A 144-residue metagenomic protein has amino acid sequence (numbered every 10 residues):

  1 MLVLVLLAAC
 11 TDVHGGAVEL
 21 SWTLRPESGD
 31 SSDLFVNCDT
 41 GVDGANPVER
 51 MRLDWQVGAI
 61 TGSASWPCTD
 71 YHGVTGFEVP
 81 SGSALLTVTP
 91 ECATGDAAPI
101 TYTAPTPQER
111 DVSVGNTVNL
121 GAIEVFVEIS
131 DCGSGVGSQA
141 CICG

Functional and structural regions predicted by a protein language model:
M1-L4: Sec-dependent signal peptide recognition, specifically the positively charged N-region followed immediately by
L6-A9: C-terminal motif of bacterial Sec signal peptides marking the signal peptidase cleavage site
T11-A17: Bacterial lipoprotein signal-peptidase II cleavage site
D12, T40, D70, T94 (+2 more regions): Disulfide-rich extracellular modules and peptides
S21-D43: Short amphipathic, basic-aromatic surface patches that mediate peripheral association with negatively charged
Q56-G73: Short, acidic Ser/Thr/Gly-rich low-complexity loop/linker segments typical of extracellular and cell-surface proteins
P67-D70, E91-G133: Structured interaction patches on ligand/partner-binding surfaces of diverse proteins
C68-T94: Short Pro-Gly-centered beta-turn/loop motif in secreted/extracellular proteins
